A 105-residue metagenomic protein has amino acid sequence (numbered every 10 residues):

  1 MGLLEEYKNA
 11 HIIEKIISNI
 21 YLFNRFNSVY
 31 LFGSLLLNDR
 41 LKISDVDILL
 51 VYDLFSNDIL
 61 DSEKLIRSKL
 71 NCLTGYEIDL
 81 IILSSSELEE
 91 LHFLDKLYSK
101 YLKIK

Functional and structural regions predicted by a protein language model:
M1-Y30, L36-I43, Y52-K105: Catalytic core of pol beta-like nucleotidyltransferases
V46-I48: Amphipathic, hydrophobic secondary-structure cores in small proteins
